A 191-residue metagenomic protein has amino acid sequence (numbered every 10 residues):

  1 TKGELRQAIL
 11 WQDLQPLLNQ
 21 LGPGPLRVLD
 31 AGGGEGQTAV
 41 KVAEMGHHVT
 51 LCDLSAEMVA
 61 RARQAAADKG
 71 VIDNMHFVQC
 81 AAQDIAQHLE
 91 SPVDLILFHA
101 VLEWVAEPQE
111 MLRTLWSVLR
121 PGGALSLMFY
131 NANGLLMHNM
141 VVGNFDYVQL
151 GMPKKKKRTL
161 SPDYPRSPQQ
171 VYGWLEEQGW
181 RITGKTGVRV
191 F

Functional and structural regions predicted by a protein language model:
E4-G24: Conserved alpha-helix/loop element of class I SAM-dependent methyltransferases that forms part of the SAM/SAH-binding
G24-G32: Conserved class I S-adenosyl-L-methionine
Q37, K41-D84: Class I SAM-dependent methyltransferase SAM/SAH-binding core
L97: A conserved beta-strand element that flanks and buttresses the S-adenosyl-L-methionine
A100-V101: Short catalytic micro-motifs in class I SAM-dependent methyltransferases
Q109-A124: A short glycine-rich, Lys/Arg-flanked "PGG" loop and its adjoining helix->strand segment in the class I
A124-G151: Conserved class I S-adenosyl-L-methionine
P162-G179, K185: Short alpha-helix
